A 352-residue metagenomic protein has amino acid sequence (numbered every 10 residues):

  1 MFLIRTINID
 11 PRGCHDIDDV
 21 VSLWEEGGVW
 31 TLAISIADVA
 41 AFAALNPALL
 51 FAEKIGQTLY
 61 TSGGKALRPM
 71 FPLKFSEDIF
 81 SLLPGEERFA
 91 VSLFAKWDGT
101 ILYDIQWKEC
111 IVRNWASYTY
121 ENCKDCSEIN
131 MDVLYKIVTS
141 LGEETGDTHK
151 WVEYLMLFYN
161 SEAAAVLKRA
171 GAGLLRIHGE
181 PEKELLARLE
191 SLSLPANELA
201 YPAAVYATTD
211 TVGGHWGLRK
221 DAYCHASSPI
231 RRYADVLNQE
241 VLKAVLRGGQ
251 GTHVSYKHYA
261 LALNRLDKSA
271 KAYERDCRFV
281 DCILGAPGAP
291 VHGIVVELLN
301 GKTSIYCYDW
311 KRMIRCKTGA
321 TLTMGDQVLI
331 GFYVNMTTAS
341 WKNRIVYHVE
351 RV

Functional and structural regions predicted by a protein language model:
M1-V352: Electropositive polyanion-binding surfaces
